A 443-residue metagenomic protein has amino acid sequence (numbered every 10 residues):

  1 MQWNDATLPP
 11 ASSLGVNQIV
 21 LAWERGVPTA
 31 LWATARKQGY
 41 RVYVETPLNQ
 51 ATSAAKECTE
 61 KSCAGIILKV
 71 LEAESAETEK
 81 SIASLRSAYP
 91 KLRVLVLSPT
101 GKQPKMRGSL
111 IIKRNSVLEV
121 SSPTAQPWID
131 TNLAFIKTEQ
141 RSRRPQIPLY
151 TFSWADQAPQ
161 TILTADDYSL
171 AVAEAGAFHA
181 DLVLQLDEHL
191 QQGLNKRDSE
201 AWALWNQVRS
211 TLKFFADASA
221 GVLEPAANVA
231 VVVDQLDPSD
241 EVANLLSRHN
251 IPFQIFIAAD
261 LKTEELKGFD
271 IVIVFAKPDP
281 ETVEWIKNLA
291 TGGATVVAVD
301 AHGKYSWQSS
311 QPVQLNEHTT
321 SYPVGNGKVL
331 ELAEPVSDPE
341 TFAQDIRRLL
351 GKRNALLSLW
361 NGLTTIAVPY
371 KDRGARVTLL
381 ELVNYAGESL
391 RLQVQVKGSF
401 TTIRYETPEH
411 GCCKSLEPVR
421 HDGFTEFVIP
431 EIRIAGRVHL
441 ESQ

Functional and structural regions predicted by a protein language model:
M1-P278, T282-S310, L315-D338, K414 (+1 more regions): Glycan-processing catalytic domains of CAZymes
N17, Q344-D345, L392-S399, I434-Q443: Extended Gly/Ser/Thr-rich low-complexity repeat segments, especially those forming or decorating extracellular
K213-A227, S239-A243, V336-R376: Glycan-recognition and catalytic regions of carbohydrate-active enzymes
N228, V233-N250, K267, I271 (+1 more regions): Carbohydrate-binding surface patches
V242-N244, P252-F256, E388-K414, V438-H439: Beta-strand-rich binding/interaction modules
W285, V297, H421-Q443: C-terminal beta-strand-rich structural cap/linker in extracellular carbohydrate-active enzymes
T320-P323, A367-K371, C413-R420: Short, exposed beta-strand/loop patches in secreted or surface proteins that constitute
L332, R376-L382, G423-I429: Generic recognition of long tandem-repeat/solenoid scaffolds
